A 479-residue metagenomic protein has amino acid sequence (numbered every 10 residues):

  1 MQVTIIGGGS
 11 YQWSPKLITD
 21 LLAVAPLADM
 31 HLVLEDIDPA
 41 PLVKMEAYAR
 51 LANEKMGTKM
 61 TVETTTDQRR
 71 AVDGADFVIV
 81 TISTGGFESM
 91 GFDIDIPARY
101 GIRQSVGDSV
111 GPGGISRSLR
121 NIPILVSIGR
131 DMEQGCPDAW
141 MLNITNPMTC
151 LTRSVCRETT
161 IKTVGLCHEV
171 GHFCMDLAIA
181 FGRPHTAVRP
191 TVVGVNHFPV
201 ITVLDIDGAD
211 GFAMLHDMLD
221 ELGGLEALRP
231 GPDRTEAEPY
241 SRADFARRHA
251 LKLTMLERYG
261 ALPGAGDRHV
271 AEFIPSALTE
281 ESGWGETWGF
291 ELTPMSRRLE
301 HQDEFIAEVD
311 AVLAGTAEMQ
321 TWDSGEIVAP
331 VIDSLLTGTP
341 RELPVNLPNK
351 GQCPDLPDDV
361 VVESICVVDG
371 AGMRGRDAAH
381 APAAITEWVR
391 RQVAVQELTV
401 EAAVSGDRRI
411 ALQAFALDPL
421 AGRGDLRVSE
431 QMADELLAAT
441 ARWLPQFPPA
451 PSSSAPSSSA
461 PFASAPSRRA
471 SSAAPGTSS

Functional and structural regions predicted by a protein language model:
V3-L32: N-terminal Rossmann-like dinucleotide-binding module
P26-R50: NAD(P)-binding Rossmann-fold cofactor-contacting core
T61-G74: Short acidic low-complexity segments
D76, S83-T84, N146: Short glycine-/small-residue-rich Rossmann-like dinucleotide-binding loops
E88-E158: Rossmann-fold NAD(P)-binding glycine/threonine-rich loop
I128-A209: Internal, well-ordered domain-core segments that constitute the primary functional module of diverse proteins
G182-P451: Long, compositionally biased stretches enriched for glycine and/or charged residues
P451-S457, P461-S467: Intrinsically disordered, low-complexity proline-rich tandem-repeat tracts
